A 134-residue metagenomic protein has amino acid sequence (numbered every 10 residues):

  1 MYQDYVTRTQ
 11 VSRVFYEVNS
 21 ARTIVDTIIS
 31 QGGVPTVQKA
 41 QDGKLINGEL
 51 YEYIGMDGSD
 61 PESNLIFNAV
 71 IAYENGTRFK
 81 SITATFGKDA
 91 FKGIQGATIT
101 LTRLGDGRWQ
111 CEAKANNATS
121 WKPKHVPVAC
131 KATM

Functional and structural regions predicted by a protein language model:
M1-I28: Amphipathic alpha-helical segments typified by the pilin-like N-terminal helix that continues immediately C-terminal
S30-M134: Periplasmic/extracellular, small/polar-rich flexible segments of pilin-like filament-forming proteins
